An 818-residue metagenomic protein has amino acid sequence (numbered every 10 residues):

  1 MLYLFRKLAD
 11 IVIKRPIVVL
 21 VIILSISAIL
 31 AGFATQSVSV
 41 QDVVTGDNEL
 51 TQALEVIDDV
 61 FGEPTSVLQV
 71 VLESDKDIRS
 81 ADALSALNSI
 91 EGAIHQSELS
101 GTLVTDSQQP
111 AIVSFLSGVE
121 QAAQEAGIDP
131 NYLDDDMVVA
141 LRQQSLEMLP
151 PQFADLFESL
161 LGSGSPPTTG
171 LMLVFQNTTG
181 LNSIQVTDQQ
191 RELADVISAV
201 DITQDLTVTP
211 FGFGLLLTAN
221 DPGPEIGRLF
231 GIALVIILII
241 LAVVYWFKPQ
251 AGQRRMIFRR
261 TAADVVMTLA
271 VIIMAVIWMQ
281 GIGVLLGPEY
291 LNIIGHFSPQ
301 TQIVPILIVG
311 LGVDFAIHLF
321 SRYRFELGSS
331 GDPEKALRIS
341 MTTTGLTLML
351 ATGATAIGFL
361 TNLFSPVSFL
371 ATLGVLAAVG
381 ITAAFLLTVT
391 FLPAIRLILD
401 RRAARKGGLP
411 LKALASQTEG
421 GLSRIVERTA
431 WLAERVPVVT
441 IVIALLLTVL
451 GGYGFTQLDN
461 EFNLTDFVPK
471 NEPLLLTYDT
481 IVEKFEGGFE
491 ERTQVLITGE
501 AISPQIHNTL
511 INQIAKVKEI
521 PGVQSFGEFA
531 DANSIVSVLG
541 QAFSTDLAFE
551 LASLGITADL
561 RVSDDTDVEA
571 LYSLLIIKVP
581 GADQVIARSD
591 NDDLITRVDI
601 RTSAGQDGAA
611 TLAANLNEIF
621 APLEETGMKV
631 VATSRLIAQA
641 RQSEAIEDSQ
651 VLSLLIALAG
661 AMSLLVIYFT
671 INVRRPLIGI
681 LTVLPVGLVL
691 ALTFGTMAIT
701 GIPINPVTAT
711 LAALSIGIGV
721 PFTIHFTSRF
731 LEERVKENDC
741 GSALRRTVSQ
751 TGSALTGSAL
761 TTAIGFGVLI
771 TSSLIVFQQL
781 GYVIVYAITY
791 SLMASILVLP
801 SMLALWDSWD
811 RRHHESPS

Functional and structural regions predicted by a protein language model:
M1-A262, R402-L655, S808-S818: Feature of extramembrane
M1-D42, T178-N460, A604, A614 (+1 more regions): Membrane-embedded transmembrane helical bundles of large multi-pass transporters/channels
